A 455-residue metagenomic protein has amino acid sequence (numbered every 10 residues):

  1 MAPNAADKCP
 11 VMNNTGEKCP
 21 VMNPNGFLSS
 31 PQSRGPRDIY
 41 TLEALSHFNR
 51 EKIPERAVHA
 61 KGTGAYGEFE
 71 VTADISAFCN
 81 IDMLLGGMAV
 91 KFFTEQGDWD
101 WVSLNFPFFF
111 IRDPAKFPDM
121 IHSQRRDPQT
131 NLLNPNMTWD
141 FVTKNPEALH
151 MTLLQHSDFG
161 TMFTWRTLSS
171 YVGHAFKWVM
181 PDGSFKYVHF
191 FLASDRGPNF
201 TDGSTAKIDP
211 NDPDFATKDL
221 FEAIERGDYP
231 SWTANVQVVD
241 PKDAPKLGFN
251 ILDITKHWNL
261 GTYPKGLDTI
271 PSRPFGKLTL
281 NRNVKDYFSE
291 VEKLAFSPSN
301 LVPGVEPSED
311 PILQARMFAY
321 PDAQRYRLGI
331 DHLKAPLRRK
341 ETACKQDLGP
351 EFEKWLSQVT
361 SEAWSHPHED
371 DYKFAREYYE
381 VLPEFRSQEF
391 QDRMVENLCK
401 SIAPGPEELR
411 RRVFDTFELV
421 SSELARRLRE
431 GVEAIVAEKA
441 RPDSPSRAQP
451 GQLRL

Functional and structural regions predicted by a protein language model:
M1-L455: Active-site-adjacent core segments of small-molecule enzymes
